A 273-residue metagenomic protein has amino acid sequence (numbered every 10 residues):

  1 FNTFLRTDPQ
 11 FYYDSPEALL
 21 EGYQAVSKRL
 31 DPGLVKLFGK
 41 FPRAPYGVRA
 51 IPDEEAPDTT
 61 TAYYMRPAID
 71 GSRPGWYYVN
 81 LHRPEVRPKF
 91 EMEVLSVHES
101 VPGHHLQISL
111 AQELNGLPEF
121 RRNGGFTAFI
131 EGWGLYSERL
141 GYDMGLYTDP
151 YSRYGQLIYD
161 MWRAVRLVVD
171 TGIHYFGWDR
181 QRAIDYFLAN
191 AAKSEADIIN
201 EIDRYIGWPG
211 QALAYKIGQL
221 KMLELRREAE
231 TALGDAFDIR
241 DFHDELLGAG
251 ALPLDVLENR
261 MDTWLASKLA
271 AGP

Functional and structural regions predicted by a protein language model:
F1-P273: N-terminal maturation segment of proteins
